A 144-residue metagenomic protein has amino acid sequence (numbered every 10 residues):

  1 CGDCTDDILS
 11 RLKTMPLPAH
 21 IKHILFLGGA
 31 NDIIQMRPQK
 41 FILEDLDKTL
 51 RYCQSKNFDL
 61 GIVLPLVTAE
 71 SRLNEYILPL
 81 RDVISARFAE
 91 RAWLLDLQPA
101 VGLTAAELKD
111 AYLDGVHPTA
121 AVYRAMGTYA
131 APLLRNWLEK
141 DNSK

Functional and structural regions predicted by a protein language model:
C1-K48, T68-D82: Conserved SGNH/GDSL esterase-like catalytic core that processes O-acyl groups on lipids and polysaccharides
L17-I21, K56, W137: Glycine-rich phosphate-binding loop signature in dinucleotide/nucleotide-binding domains
L25-F26, L60-L64, L95: Short beta-strand segments at enzyme active-site cores
S55-L60, A92: A short helix->loop->beta-strand "cap" motif at the edges of active sites that frequently abuts
A69-K144: Catalytic His-Asp segment of secreted/periplasmic serine-dependent ester chemistry enzymes
